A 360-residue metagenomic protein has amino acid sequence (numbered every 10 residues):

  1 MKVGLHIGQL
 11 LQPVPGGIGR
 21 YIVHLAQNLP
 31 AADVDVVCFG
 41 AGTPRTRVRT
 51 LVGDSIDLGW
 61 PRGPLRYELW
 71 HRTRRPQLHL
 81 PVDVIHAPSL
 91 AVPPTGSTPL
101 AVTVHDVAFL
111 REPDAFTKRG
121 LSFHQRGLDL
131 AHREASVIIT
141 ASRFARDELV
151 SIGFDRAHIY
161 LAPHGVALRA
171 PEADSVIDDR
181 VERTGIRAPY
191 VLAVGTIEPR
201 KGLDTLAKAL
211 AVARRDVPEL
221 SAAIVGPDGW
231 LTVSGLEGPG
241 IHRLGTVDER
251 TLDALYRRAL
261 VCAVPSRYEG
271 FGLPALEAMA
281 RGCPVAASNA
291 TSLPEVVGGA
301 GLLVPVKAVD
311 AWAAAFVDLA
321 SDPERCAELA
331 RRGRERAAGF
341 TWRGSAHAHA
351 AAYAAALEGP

Functional and structural regions predicted by a protein language model:
M1-P360: Carbohydrate transferase catalytic cores enriched for Leloir-type hexosyltransferases
